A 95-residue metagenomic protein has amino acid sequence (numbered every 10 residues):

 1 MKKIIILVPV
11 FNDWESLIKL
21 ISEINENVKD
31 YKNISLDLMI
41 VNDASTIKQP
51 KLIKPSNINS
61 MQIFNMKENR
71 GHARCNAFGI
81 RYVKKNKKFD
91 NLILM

Functional and structural regions predicted by a protein language model:
K3-I5, D37: Cell-envelope/extracellular polymer assembly enzymes that use nucleotide-activated donors
V8-V10, N42: Short beta-strand/turn micro-motifs composed of small residues that flank or help shape donor/cofactor-binding pockets
D13-K29: Short, well-formed alpha-helical segments that are part of the catalytic scaffolds of diverse glycosyltransferases
V28-I34, S56-S60: Short helix-capping segments at alpha-helix termini
N42-P50: A conserved acidic beta->alpha catalytic loop
I53-R74, F78-N86: Conserved donor nucleotide-binding strand/loop of the catalytic core
K88-M95: Short beta-strand-to-loop acidic/aromatic patch adjacent to the donor-nucleotide binding site
